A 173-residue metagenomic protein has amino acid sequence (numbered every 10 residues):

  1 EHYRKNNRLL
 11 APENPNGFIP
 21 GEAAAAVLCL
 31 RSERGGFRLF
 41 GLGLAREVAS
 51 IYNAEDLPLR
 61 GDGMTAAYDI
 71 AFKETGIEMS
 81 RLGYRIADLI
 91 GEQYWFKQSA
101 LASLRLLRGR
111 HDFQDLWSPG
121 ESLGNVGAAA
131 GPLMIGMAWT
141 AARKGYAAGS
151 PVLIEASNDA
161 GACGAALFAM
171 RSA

Functional and structural regions predicted by a protein language model:
H2-P20, G35, L101-M134, K144-Y146 (+1 more regions): Conserved catalytic cysteine-centered active-site region of acyl-thioester-dependent Claisen-condensing enzymes
Y3-I77, G83-Y84, D159-A160, L167-A173: Condensing-enzyme catalytic core mediating Claisen C-C bond formation in acyl metabolism
R46-V48, E92-W95, N125-V126, A160-G164: Flexible loop/turn segments at secondary-structure boundaries
L59-R85, Q93-Q98, A102, L106-H111 (+2 more regions): Conserved active-site "lid/cap" helical segment
E78, L106-R110, L116, A166 (+1 more regions): Charged, elongated alpha-helical/coil segments that serve as electrostatic interaction surfaces for nucleic-acid
G83-Q93, P119-V126: A short beta-alpha structural unit
S150-P151, C163: Short, surface-exposed beta-edge/turn micro-motifs
I154-S157: Short beta-strand segments
